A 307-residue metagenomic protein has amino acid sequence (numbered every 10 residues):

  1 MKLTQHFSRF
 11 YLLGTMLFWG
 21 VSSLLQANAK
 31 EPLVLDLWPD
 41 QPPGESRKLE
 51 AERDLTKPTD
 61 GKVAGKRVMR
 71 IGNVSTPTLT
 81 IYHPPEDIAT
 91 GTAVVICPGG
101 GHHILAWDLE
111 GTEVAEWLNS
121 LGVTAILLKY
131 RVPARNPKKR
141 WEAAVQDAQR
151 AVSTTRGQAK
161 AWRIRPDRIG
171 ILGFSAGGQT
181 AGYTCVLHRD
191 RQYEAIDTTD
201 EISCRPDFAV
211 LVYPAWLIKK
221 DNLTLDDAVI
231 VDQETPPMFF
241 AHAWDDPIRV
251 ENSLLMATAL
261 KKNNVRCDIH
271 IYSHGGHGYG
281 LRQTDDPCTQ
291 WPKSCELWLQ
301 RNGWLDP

Functional and structural regions predicted by a protein language model:
A29-I88: N-terminal cap/lid segment of alpha/beta-hydrolase-fold proteins
T90-G99: Short beta-strand element of the alpha/beta-hydrolase
A106-D108, E113, Y130-R163, Q283-C288: Catalytic nucleophile-loop/oxyanion-hole region of alpha/beta-hydrolase and closely related hydrolase-like folds
D108-I126: Short amphipathic alpha-helix adjacent to the substrate-entry channel of hydrolases
Q146-Q233: Primarily recognizes the serine-hydrolase "nucleophile elbow" in alpha/beta-hydrolase and SGNH/GDSL folds
F240-H242: Short beta-strand/loop motif that positions the catalytic acidic residue of the alpha/beta-hydrolase fold
P247-S253: Conserved alpha/beta-hydrolase "acid-adjacent" motif
L254-A257, K261-P307: C-terminal catalytic histidine-bearing segment of alpha/beta-hydrolase fold enzymes
